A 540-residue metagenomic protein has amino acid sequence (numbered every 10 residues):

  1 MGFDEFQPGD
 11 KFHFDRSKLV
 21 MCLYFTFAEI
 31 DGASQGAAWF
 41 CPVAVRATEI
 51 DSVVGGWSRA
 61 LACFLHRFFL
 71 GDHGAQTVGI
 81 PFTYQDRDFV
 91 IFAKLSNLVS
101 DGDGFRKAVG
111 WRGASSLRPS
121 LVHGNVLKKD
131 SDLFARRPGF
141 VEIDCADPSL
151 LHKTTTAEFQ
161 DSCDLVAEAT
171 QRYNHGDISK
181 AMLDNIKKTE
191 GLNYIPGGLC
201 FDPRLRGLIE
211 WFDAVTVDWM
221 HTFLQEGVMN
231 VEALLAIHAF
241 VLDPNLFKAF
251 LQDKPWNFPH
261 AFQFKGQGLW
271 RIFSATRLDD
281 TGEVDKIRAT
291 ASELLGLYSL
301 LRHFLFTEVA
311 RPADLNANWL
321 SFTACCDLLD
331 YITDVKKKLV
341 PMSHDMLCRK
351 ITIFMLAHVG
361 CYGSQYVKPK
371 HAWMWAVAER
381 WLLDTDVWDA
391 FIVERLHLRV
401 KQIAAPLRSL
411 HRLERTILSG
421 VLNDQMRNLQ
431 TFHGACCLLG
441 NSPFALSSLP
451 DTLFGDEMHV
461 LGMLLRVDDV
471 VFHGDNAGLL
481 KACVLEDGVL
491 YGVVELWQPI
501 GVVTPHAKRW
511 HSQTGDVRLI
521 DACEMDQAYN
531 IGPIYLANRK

Functional and structural regions predicted by a protein language model:
M1-F6, L65, L70-E308, P312: Charged (Asp/Glu and Lys/Arg) segments that form or flank catalytic channels of large polymer- and nucleotide-handling
M1-S17: Structured nucleic-acid-interacting core domains from mobile-element enzymes and related host factors, especially RNase
G9-F12, S34-Q35, K128-D132, R399-K401 (+1 more regions): Short helix/loop capping segments that flank catalytic or ligand/cofactor-binding pockets
D10-F12, D51-V54, V309-P312: A generic structural signal for short coil/turn motifs at secondary-structure boundaries
F14-F27, F134-G139, I403-Q425: Compositionally biased, low-complexity linear motifs
R16-I80, K129-H175, K180-L183, E486-K540: E2/UBC-UEV (E2-variant) core
G56, A60, R112, E293 (+1 more regions): Catalytic cores of large soluble enzymes that bind and process phosphate-bearing ligands
N257, Q263-K540: Terminal interaction-prone segments of large eukaryotic proteins
